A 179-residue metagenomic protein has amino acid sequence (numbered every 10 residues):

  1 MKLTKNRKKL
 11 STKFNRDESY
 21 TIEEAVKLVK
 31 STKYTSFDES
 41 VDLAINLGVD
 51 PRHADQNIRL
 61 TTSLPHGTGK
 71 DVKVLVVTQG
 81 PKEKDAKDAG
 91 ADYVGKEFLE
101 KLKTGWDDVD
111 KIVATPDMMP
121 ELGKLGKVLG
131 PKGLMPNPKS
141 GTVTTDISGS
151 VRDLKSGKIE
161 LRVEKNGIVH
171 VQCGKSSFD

Functional and structural regions predicted by a protein language model:
M1-N15: Generic N-terminal amphipathic, Lys/Arg-enriched alpha-helix
S11-F14, E18, V26-S36, P51 (+2 more regions): Structural signal for hydrophobic packing residues in well-ordered secondary-structure cores of soluble enzyme domains
D17, L75, A114: Glycine- and other small-residue-rich loops at beta-strand/loop junctions that grip anionic moieties
E23-K82: Translation machinery proteins
A25, A86, G130: Residue-level signature of catalytic and energy-coupling elements of molecular machines, predominantly ATP/GTP-dependent
R52-A54, E83-D85, K103, E121-L122: Short active-site-adjacent helix-start/loop capping segments
H66-K103, V109: Glycine-rich active-site/cofactor-binding loop and its immediate structural neighborhood
A91-D179: Long, charge-patterned amphipathic alpha-helical coiled-coil/hairpin "stalk" segments used as oligomerization
